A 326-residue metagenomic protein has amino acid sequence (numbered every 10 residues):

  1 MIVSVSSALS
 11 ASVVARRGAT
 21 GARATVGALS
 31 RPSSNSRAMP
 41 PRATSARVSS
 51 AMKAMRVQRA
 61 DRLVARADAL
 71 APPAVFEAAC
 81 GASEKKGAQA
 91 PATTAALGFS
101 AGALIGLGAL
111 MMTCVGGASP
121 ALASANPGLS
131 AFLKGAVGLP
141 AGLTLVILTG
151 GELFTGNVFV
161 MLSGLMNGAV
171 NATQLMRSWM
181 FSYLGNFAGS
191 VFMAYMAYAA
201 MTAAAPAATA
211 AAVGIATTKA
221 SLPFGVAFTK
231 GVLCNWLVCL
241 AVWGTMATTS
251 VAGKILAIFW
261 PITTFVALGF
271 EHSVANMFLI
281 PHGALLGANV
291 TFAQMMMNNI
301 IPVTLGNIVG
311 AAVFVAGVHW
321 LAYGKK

Functional and structural regions predicted by a protein language model:
M1-A54: N-terminal chloroplast transit peptides
R56-K326: Alpha-helical transmembrane segments and their helix-helix packing motifs
